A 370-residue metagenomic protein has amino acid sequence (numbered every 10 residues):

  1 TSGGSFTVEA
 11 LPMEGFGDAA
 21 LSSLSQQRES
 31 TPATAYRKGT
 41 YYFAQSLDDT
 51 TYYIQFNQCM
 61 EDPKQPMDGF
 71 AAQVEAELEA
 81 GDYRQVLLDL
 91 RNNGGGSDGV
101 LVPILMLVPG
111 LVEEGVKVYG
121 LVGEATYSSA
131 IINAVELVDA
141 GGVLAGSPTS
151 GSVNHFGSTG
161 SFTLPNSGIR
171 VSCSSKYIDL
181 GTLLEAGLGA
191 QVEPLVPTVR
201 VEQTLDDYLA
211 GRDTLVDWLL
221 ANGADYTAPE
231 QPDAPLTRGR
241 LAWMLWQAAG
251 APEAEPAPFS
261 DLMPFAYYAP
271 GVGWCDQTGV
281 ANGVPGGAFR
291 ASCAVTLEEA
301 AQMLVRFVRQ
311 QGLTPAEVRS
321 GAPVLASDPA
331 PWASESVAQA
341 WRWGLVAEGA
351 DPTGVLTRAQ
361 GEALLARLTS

Functional and structural regions predicted by a protein language model:
T1-S2, L345: Short, intrinsically disordered, charge-balanced linker/junction segments flanking boundaries in proteins
G3-E9, E14, R28-T227: C-terminal "post-core" interaction segments
E14-A20: Internal interaction segment
L47-T51, G81-D82, V108-L111, V192-L195 (+4 more regions): Short amphipathic alpha-helical segments, especially helix-boundary/capping motifs
D62, G151, G168-R170, Y177-D179 (+9 more regions): A generic structural micro-environment signature that highlights single residues at secondary-structure boundaries
M67-E75, L101-L105, V118, A130-A134 (+12 more regions): Extracytoplasmic/secreted envelope proteins and their assembly/folding machinery, especially bacterial periplasmic
D225-G271, Q277-S334, R342-R358, L365-S370: Feature responds to low-complexity, polar/acidic, surface-exposed segments characteristic of secreted/exported proteins
